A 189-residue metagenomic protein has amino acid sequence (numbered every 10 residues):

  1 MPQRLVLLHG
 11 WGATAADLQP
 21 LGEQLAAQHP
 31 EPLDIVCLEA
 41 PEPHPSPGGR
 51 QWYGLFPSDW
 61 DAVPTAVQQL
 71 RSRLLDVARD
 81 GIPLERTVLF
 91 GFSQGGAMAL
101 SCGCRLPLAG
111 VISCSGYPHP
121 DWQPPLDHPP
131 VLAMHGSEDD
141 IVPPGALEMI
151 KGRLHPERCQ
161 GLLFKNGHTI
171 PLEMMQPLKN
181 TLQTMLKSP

Functional and structural regions predicted by a protein language model:
M1-L84: Serine-hydrolase catalytic machinery in alpha/beta-hydrolase-like enzymes
H9-W11, T87-F92, G136: Conserved alpha/beta-hydrolase "nucleophile elbow" surrounding the catalytic nucleophile
P20, S101-R105: Active-site signature of alpha/beta-hydrolase-fold catalytic machinery across serine- and Asp/Cys-nucleophile hydrolases
P20-G22, P143-G152: Short alpha-helix in the alpha/beta-hydrolase fold that links the catalytic acid
Y53-L55, E148-K151, E157-P189: C-terminal catalytic histidine-bearing segment of alpha/beta-hydrolase fold enzymes
G91-G95, A99: Gly/Ala-rich beta-loop-alpha elbow adjacent to hydrolase catalytic centers
P107-P118: A conserved short beta-strand
L132-H135, D139: Short beta-strand/loop motif that positions the catalytic acidic residue of the alpha/beta-hydrolase fold
